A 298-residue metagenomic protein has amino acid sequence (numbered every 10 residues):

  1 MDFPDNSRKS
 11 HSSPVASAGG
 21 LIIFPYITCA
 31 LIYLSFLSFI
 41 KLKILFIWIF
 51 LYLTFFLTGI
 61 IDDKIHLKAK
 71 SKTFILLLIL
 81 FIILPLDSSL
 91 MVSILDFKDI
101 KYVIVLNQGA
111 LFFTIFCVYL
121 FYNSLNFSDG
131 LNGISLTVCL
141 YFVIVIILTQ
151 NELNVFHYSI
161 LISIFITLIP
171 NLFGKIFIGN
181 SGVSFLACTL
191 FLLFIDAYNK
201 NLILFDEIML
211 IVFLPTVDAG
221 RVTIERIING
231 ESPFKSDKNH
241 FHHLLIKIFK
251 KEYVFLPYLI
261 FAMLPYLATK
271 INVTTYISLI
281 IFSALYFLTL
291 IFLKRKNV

Functional and structural regions predicted by a protein language model:
M1-A16, K64, R221-E252: Cytosolic, membrane-interface loops and tails of multi-pass inner-membrane proteins
M1-G220: "…together with the soluble PPM/PP2C metallo-phosphatase catalytic core" -> "…together with the soluble PPM/PP2C
L31-S35, P265-V273: Juxtamembrane "helix exit" motif at the C-terminal ends of alpha-helical transmembrane segments in multi-pass membrane
P85, I166, M263-A268, F287: Aromatic-anchored segments of alpha-helical transmembrane domains
L202-F205, T223, F234-S236, Y276-I277: Extended hydrophobic-aromatic, low-complexity segments
I227, L288-V298: Membrane-interface capping segments at transmembrane-helix boundaries
N239, K247-L264, T269: Alpha-helical transmembrane segments of integral membrane proteins, especially multi-pass inner/plasma-membrane
T274-T289: Small-residue-rich transmembrane alpha-helices that serve as helix-helix interface/gating elements in multipass
